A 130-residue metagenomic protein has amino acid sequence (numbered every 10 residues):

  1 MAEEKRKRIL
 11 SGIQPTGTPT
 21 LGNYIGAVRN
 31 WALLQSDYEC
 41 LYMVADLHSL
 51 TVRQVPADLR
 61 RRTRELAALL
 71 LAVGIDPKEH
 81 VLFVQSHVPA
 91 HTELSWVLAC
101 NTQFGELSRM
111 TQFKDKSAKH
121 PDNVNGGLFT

Functional and structural regions predicted by a protein language model:
A2-T130: N-terminal Rossmann-like or analogous alpha/beta NTP/dinucleotide-binding catalytic cores that position adenine
